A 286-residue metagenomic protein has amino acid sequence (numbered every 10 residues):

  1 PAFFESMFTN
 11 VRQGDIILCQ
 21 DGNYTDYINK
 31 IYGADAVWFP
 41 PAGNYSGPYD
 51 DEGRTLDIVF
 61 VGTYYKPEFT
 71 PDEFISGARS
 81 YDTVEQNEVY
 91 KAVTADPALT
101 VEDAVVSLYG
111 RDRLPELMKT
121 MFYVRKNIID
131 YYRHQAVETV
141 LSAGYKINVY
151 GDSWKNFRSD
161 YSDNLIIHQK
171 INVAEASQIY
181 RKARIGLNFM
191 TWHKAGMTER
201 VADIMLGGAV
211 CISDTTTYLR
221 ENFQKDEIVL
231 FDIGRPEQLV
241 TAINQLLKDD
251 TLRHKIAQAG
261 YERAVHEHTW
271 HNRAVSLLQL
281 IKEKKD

Functional and structural regions predicted by a protein language model:
P1-A2: Long, contiguous, compositionally biased segments that the model treats as domain-scale units
E5-I17: A conserved, positively charged/aromatic
G22, D26-D35, F39, N44 (+2 more regions): Catalytic binding pocket for nucleotide-activated donors in carbohydrate/polymer assembly enzymes
K30-K194, T216-Y218: Nucleotide-sugar donor-binding catalytic core of glycosyltransferases
